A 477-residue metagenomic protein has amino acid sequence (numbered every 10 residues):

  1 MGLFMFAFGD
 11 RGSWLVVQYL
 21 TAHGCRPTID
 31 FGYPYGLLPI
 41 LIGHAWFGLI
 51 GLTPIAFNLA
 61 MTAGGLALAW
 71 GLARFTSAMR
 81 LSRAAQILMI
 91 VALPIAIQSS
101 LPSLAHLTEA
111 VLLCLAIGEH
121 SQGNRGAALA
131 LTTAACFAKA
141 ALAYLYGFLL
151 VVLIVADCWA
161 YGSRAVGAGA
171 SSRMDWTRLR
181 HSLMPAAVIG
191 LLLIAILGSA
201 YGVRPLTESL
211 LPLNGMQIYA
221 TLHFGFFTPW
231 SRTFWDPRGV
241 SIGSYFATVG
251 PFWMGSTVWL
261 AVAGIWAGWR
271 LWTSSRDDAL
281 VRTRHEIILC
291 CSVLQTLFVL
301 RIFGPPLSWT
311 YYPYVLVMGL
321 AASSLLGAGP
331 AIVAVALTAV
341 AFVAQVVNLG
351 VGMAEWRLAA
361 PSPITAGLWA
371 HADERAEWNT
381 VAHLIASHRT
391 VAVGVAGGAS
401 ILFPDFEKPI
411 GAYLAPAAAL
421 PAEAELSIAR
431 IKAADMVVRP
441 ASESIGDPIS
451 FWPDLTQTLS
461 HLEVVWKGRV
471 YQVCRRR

Functional and structural regions predicted by a protein language model:
P34, W356-P361, T365-I445, Q472-C474: Short periplasmic/luminal acceptor-recognition loop of GT-C membrane glycosyltransferases, typified by
P54, I87-E109, F137, V299-F303: Aromatic- and kink-enriched transmembrane "portal" helix at the membrane-lumen/periplasm boundary that abuts
L59-L81, A267-R270: Transmembrane-helix motifs of polytopic, lipid-linked glycan transferases
A69-G71, A247-R282, S292-T296, G319-S324 (+1 more regions): Hydrophobic, aromatic-rich transmembrane alpha-helices and their immediate juxtamembrane boundary segments
L112-A128, A135, W159, F252 (+3 more regions): Membrane-interface transmembrane helices that cradle and orient dolichyl/undecaprenyl
G126-L153, L294-R301: Membrane-interface alpha helices of multi-pass inner-membrane proteins
A130, V151, M184-V188, G327-E355: Signature aromatic-anchored transmembrane alpha helix within multi-pass, membrane-resident enzymes that catalyze glycan
Y144-L145, F303-V333: Hydrophobic/aromatic-rich transmembrane helices and adjacent perimembrane loops
